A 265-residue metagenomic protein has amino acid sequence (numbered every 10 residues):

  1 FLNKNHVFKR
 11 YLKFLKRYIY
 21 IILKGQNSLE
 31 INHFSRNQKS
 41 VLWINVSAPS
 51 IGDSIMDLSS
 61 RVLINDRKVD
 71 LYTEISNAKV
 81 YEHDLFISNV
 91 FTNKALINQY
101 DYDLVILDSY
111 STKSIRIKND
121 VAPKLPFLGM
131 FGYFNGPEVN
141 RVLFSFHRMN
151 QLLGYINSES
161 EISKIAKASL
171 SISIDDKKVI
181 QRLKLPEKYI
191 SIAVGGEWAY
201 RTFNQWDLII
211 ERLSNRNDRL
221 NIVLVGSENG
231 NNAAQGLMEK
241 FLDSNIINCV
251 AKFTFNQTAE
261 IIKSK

Functional and structural regions predicted by a protein language model:
F1-K265: Catalytic machinery of carbohydrate-active enzymes, primarily nucleotide-sugar-dependent glycosyltransferases
